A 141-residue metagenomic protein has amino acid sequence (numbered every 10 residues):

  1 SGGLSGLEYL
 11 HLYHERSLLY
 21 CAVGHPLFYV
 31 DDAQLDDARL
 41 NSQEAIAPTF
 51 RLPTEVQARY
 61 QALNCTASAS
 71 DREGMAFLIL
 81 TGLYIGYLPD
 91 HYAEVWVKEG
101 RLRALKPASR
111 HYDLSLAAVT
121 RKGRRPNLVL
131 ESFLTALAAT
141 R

Functional and structural regions predicted by a protein language model:
L4-L83, L88-D113, T135-R141: C-terminal regulatory
I85, R124-R125: Alpha-helical structural elements of signaling/regulatory helical domains
S109-G123: Periplasmic-binding protein-like
N127-V129: Short, conserved charged micro-motifs
